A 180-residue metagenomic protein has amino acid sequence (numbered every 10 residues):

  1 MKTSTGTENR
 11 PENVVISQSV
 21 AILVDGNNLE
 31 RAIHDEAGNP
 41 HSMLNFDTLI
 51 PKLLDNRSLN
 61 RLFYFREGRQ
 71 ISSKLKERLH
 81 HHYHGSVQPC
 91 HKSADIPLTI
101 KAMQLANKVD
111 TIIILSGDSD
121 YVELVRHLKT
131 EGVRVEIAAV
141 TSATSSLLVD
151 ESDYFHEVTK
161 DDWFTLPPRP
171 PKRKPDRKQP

Functional and structural regions predicted by a protein language model:
K2-I96, Q104-N107, R134: Domain-level signal for Mg2+-assisted phosphodiester chemistry and nucleotide/NA-binding surfaces in nucleic-acid
G68-P180: Nuclease catalytic cores that cleave nucleic-acid phosphodiester bonds, predominantly acidic two-metal-ion
